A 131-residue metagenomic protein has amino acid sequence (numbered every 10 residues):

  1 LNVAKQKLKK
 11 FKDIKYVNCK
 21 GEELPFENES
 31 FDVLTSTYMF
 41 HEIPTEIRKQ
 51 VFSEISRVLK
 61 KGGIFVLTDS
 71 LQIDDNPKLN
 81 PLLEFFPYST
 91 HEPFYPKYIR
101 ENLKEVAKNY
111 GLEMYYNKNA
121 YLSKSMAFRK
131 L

Functional and structural regions predicted by a protein language model:
L1-E23: Class I SAM-dependent methyltransferase SAM/SAH-binding core
A4, E54-I55: Class I S-adenosylmethionine-dependent transferase superfamily signal
E22-L34: A short acidic, Gly/Pro-enriched loop at the edge of an enzyme's catalytic core that lines a small-molecule cofactor
T37-M39: Short catalytic micro-motifs in class I SAM-dependent methyltransferases
I43-E54: A short, conserved alpha-helix within the catalytic core of class I
I43-P44, L59-K61: Helix-to-beta-strand junctions that scaffold the AdoMet/dcAdoMet cofactor pocket in Class I SAM-dependent enzymes
K49, I64-S125: C-terminal alpha-helical "lid/dimerization" subdomain adjacent to the S-adenosyl-L-methionine
M126-L131: C-terminal lobe and adjacent flexible extensions of AdoMet/dcAdoMet transferase-like proteins
